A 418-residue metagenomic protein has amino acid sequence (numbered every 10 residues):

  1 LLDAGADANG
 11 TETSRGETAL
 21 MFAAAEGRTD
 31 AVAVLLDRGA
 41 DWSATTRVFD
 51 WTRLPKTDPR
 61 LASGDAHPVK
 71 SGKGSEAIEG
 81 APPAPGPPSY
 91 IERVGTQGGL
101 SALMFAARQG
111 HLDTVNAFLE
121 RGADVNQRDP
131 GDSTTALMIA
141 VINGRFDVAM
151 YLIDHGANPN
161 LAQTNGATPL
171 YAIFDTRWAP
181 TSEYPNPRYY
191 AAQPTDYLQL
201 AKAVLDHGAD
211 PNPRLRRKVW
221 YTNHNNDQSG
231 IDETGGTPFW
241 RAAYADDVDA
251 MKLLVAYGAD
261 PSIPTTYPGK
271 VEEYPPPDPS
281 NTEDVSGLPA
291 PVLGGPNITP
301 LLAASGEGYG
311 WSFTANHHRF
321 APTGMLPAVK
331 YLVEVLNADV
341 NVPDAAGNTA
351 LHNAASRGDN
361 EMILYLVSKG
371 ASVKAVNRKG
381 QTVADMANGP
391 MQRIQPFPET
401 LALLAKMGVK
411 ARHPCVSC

Functional and structural regions predicted by a protein language model:
L2-D7, A33-D41, N116-D124, M150-N158 (+5 more regions): Ankyrin repeat domain, specifically the short helix-to-loop turn at the C-terminus of the second helix of each repeat
A8-E12, W42-T45, V94, V125-D129 (+7 more regions): Ankyrin repeat boundary signal
R15-G16, G99, D132-S133, G166 (+6 more regions): Start-of-repeat signature of ankyrin repeats
K56, S89-I91, D175-A192, N226 (+1 more regions): Short, conserved, GDST-rich strand-edge loop motifs in beta-rich repeat architectures
V373-P414: Leucine-rich solenoid repeat scaffolds
